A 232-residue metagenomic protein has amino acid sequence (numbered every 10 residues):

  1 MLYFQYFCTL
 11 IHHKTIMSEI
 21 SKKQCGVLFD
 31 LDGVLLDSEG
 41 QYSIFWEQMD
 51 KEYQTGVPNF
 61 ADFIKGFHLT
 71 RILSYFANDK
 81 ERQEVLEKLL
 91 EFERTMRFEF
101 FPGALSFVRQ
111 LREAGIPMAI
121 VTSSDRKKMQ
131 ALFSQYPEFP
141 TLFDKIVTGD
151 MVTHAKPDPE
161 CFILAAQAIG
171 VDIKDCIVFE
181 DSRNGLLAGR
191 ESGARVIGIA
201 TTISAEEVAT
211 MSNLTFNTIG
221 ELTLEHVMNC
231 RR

Functional and structural regions predicted by a protein language model:
F7-L10, I16-C25, D125-K127, A131-R232: Asp-based, Mg2+/Mn2+-dependent phosphohydrolase catalytic module
I20-A114: N-terminal helical cap/lid subdomain that shapes the substrate entry/recognition surface in HAD-like hydrolases
V34, S38, T122, G185: Ser/Thr-glycine-rich phosphate-binding loops at phosphate-binding pockets of nucleotides, nucleotide cofactors
L35, F100, M118-V121, H154 (+1 more regions): Conserved SAM-binding loop
Q41, I64-H68, P102-G103, S124 (+3 more regions): Short beta->alpha linker loops
W46, F107-S134, G189: Substrate-recognition element of Asp-dependent hydrolases with the DxDx(T/V) motif
R94-E99, S123, S192-G193: Short, flexible loop segments at the rims of nucleotide/cofactor-binding pockets, characterized by
